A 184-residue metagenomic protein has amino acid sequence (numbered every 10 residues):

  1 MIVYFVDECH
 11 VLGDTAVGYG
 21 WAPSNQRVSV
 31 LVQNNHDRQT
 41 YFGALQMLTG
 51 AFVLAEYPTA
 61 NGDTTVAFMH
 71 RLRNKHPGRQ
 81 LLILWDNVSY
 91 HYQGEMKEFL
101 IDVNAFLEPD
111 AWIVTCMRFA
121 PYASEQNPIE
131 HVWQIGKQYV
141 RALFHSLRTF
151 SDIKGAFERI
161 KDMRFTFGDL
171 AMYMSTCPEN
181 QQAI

Functional and structural regions predicted by a protein language model:
M1-I184: Short functional hotspots at interaction and active-site rims
